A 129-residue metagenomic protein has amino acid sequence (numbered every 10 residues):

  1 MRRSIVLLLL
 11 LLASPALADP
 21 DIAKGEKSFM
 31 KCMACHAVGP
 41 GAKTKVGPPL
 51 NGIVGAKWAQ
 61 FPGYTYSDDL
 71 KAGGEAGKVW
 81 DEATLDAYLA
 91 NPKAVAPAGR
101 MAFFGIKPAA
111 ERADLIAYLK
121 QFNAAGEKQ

Functional and structural regions predicted by a protein language model:
M1-S4: Positively charged n-region of N-terminal signal peptides that target proteins for export
A13-P15: N-terminal signal peptide c-region/cleavage motif recognized by signal peptidases
P20-V79, A90-P97, F122-Q129: Periplasmic/extracellular electron-transfer cofactor-ligation site, primarily the c-type cytochrome heme-c attachment
